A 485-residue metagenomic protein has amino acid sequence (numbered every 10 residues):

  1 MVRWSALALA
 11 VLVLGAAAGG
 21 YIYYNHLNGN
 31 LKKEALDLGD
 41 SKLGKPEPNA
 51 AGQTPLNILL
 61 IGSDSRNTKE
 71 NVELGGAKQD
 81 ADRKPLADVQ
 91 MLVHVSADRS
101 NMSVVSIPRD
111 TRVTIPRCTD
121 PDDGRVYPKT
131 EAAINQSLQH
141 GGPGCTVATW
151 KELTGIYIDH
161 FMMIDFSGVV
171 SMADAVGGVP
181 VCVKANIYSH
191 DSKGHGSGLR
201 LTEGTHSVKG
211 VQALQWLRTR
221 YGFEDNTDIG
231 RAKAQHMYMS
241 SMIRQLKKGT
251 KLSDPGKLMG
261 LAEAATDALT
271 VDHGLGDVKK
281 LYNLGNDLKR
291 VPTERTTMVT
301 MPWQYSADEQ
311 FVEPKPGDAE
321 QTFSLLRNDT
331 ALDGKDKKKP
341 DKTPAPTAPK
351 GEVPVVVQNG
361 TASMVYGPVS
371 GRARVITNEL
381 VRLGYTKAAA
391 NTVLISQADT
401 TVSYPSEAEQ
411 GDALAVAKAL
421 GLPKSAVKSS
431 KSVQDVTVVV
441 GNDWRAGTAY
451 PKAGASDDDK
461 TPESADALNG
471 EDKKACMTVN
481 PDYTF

Functional and structural regions predicted by a protein language model:
M1-F485: Non-catalytic, solvent-exposed segments at the cell envelope interface
